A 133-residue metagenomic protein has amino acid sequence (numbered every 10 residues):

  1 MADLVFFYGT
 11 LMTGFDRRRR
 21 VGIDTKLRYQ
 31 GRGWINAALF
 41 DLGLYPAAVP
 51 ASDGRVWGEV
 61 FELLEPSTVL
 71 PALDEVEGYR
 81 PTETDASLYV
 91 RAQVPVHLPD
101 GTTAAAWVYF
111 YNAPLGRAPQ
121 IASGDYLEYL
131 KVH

Functional and structural regions predicted by a protein language model:
M1-H133: Glycine-aromatic micro-motifs
